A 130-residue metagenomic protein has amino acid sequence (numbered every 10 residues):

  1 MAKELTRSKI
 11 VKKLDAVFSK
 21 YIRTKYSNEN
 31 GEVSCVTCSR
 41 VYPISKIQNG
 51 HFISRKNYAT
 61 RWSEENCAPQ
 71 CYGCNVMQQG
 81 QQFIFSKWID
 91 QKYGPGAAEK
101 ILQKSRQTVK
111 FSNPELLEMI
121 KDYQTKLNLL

Functional and structural regions predicted by a protein language model:
M1-S34, V109-P114: Short, charged surface segments at domain edges that flank catalytic/cofactor-binding sites
A2-R7, F52-R55, C71: Short, flexible active-site loops
I10, A59, M77: Conserved aromatic-histidine-acidic binding/catalytic patches
S34-C67: Histidine-centered nuclease catalytic patch
S39, P43, C67-G94: Short Cys/His-centered divalent metal-binding micro-motifs
R55-C67, D90-Q103: Short microdomains enriched in Cys/His and/or Lys/Arg
A97-L130: Short flanking/linker segments adjacent to small metal-binding domains or redox-active Cys/His motifs
